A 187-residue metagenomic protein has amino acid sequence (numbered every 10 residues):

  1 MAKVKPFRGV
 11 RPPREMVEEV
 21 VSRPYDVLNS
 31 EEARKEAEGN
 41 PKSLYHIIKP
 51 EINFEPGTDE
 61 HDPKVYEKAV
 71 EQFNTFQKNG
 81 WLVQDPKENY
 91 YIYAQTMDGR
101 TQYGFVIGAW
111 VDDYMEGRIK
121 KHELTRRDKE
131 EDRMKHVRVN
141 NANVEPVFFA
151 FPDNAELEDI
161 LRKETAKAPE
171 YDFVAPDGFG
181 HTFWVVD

Functional and structural regions predicted by a protein language model:
M1-D187: A cross-family signal for N-terminal binding/gating loops and helix N-caps that shape access to the active site
